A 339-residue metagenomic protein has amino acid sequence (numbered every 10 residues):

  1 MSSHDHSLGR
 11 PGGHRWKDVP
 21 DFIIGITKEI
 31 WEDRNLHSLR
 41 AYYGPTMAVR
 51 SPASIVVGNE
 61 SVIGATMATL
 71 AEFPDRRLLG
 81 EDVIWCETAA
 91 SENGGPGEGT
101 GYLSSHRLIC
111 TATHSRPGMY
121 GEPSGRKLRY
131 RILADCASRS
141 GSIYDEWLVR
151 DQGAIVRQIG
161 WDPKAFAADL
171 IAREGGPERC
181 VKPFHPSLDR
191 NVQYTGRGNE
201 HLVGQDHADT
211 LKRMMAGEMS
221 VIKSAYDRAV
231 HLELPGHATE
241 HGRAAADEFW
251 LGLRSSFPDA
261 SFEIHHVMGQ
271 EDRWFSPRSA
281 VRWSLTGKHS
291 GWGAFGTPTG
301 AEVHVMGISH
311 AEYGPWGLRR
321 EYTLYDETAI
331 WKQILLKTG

Functional and structural regions predicted by a protein language model:
M1-G339: C-terminal and inter-domain tail/linker signature
